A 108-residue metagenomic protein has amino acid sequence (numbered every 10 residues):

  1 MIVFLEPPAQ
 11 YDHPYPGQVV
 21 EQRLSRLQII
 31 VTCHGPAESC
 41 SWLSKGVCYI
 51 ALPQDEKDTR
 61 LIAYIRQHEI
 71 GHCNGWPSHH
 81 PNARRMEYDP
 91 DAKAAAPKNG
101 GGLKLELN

Functional and structural regions predicted by a protein language model:
M1-R26, S39-S44: Zn2+-dependent metallopeptidase catalytic core
S25-A63, C73-N99: Active-site scaffold of zinc-dependent metalloenzymes
K57, L105-N108: Short, solvent-exposed mixed-charge patches
R66: A conserved beta-strand element that flanks and buttresses the S-adenosyl-L-methionine
E69: Walker B catalytic acidic pair
G102: Catalytic cores of transferase enzymes with a strong primary signal for eukaryotic protein kinases
